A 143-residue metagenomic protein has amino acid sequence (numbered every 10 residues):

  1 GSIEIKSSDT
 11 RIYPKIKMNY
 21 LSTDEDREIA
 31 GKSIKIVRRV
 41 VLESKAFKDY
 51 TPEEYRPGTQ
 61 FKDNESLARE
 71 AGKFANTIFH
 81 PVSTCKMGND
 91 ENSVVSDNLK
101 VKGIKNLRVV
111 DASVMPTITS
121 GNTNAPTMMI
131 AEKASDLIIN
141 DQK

Functional and structural regions predicted by a protein language model:
G1-P126, A134-K143: FAD-dependent oxidoreductase catalytic-site/capping-region signature
